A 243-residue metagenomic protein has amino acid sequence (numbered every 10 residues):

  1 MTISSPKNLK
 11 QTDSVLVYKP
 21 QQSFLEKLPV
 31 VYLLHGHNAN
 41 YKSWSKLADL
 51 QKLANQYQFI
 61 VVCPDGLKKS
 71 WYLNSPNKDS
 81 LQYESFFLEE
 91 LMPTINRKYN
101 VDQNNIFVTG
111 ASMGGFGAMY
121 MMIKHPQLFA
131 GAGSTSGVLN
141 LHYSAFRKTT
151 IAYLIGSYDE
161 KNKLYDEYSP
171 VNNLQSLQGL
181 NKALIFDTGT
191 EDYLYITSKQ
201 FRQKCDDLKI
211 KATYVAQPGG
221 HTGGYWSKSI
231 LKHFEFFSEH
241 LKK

Functional and structural regions predicted by a protein language model:
M1-K243: Non-catalytic cap/lid and distal C-terminal segments of serine-dependent acyl enzymes
